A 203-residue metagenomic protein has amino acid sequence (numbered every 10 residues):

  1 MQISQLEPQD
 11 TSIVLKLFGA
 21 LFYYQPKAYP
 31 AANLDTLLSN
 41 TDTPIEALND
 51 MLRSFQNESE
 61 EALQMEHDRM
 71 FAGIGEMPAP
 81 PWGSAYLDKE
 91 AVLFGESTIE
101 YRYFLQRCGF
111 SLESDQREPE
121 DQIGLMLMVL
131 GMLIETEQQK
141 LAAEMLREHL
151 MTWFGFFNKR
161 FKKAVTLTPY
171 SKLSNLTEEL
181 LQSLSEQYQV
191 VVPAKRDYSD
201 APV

Functional and structural regions predicted by a protein language model:
M1-V203: Charged, alpha-helix-forming regions
